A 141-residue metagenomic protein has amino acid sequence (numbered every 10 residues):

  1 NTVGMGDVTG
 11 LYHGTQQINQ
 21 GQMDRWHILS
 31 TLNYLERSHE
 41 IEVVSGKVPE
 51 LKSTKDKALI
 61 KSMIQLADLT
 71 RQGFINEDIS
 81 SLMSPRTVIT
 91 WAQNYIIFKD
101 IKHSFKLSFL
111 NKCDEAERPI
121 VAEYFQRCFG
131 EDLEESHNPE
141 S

Functional and structural regions predicted by a protein language model:
N1-S141: C-terminal regulatory/interaction module of P-loop NTP-utilizing enzymes
